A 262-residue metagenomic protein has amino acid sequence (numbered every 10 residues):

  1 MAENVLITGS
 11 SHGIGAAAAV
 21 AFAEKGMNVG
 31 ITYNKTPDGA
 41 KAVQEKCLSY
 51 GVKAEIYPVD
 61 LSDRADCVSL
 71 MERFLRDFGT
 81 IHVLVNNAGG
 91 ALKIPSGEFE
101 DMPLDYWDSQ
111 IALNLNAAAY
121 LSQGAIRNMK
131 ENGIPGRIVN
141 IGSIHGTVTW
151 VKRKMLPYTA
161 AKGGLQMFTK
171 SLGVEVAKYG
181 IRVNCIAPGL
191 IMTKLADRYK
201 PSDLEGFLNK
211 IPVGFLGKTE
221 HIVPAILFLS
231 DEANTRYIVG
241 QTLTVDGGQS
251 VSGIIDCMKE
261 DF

Functional and structural regions predicted by a protein language model:
S11-G13: Conserved glycine-rich cofactor-binding loop
P37, P58-L70, L104, E220-H221: The beta1-alpha1 cofactor-binding region of Rossmann-like NAD(H)/NADP(H)-dependent oxidoreductases
G90-A91, L104, K130, V139-G164 (+2 more regions): Catalytic loop of short-chain dehydrogenase/reductase
P95-F99, P103-I111, F207: Substrate-binding pocket helix/loop in short-chain dehydrogenase/reductase
S122-Q123, K170: A short, exposed helix-loop element centered on a Lys and neighboring polar residues
A177, R182, N234, I238-V239: Short, small/polar-rich loop/turn modules that mediate ligand/substrate recognition or access, typified
I211-I222: A conserved structural motif in NAD(P)-dependent oxidoreductases
